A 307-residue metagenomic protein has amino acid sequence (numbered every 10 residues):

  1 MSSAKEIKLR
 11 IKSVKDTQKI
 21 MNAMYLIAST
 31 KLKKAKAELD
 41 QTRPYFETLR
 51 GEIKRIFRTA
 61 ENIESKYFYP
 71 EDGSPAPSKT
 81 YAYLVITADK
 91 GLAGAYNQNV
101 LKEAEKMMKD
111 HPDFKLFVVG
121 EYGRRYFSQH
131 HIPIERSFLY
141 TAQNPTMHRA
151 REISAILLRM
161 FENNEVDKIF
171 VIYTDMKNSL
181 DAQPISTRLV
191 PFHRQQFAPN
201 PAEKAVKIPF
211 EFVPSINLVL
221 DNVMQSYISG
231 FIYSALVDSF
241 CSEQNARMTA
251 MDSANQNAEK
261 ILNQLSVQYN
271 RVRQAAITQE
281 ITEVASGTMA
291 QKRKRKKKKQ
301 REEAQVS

Functional and structural regions predicted by a protein language model:
M1-S307: C-terminal beta-strand-loop-alpha-helix "lid" module of Rossmann-like NAD(P)-dependent dehydrogenases
